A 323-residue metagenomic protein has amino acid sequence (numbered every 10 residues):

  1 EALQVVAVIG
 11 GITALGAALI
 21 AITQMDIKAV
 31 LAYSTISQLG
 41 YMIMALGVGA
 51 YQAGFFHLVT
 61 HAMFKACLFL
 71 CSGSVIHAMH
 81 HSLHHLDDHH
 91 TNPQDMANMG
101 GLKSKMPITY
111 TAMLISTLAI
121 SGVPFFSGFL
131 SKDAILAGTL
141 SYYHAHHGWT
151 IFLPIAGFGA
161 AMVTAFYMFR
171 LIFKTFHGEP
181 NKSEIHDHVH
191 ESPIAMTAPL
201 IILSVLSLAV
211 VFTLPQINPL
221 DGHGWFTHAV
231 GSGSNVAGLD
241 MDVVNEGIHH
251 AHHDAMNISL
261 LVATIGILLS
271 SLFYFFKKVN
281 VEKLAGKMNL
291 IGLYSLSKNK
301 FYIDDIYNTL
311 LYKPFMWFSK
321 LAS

Functional and structural regions predicted by a protein language model:
E1-A195, L206, F212: Hydrophobic transmembrane alpha-helices and their helix-loop junctions in integral membrane proteins
A97, A134, G157, F166 (+11 more regions): Feature representing long, continuous alpha-helical segments
M113-P124, P199-D221, K300, F315-S323: Hydrophobic alpha-helical membrane-insertion segments
M162-H177, S259-V281: Transmembrane alpha-helical segments in integral membrane proteins
S192-V210, D254-V262: Membrane-embedded alpha-helical bundles of multi-pass integral membrane proteins
I217-L261, L272-S323: Aromatic-capped, Gly/Pro-kinked transmembrane alpha-helices
